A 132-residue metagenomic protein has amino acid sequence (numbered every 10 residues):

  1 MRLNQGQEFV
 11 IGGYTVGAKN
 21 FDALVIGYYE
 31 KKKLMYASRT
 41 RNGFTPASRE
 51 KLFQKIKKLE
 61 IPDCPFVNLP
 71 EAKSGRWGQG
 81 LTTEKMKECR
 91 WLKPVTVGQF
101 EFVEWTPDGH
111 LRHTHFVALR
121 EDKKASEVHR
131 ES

Functional and structural regions predicted by a protein language model:
M1-S132: Catalytic cores of nucleic-acid ligases and guanylyltransferases
